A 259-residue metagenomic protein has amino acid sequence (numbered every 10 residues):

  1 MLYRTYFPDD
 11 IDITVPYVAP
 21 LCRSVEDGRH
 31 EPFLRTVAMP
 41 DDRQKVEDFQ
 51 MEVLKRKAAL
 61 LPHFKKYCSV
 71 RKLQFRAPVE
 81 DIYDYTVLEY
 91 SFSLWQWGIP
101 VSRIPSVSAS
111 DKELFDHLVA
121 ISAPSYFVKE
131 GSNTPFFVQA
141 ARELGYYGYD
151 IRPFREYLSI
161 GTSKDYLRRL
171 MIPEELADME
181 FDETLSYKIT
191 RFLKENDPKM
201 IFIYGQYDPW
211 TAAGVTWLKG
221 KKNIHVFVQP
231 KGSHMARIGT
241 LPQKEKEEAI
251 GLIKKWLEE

Functional and structural regions predicted by a protein language model:
M1-L2: Glycine-rich nucleophile elbow surrounding the catalytic serine of serine-hydrolase chemistry
D10-Y67: A catalytic-pocket lid/entrance helix-loop region that shapes and gates access to the active site across common
Y67-D182: Alpha/beta-hydrolase fold active-site neighborhood
Y126-K129, S186-F192, A213: Generic recognition of flexible, low-complexity loop/linker segments
I151-R152, P209-G214: Conserved alpha/beta-hydrolase "acid-adjacent" motif
N196, F202-Y204: Short beta-strand/loop motif that positions the catalytic acidic residue of the alpha/beta-hydrolase fold
G205-Y207, V215-T240: Low-complexity, glycine/alanine/valine/leucine- and proline-rich hydrophobic stretches
Q229-E259: Catalytic active-site module of serine/aspartate enzymes centered on a nucleophile-bearing elbow/loop
